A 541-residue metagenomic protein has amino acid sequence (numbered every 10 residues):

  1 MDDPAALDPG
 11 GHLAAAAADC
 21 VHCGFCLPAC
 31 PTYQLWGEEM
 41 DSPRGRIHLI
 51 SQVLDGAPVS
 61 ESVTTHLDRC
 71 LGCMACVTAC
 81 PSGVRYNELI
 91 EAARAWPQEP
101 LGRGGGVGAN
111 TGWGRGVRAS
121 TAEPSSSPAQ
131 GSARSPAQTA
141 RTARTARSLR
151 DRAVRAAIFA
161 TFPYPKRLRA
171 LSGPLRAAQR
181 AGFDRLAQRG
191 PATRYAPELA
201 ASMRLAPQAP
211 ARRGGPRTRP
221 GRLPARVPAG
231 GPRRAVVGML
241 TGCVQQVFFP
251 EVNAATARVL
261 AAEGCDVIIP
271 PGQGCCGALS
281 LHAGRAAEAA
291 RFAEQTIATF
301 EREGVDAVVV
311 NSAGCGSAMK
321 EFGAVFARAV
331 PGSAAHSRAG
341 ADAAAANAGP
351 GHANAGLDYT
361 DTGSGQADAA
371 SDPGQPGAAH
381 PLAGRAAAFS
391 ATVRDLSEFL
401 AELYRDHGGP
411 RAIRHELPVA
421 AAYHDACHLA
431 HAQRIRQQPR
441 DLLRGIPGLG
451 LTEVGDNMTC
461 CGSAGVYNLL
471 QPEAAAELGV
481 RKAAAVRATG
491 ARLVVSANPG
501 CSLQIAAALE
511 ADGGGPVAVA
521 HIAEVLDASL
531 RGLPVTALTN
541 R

Functional and structural regions predicted by a protein language model:
M1-R69, V107: Ferredoxin-type iron-sulfur electron-transfer modules and their immediate structural context
A15-G24, P28, D68-L71, A75-T78 (+6 more regions): Cys/His-enriched microdomains
F25-I47, T64, R69, C73-W96 (+2 more regions): Iron-sulfur cluster-binding cysteine motifs and their immediate structural context in ferredoxin-like electron-transfer
G56-A57, S82, A387: Helix-turn-helix-type domain boundary/helix-start signal
N87-W113, T121-R541: Iron-sulfur cluster-binding electron-transfer modules in prokaryotic oxidoreductases
